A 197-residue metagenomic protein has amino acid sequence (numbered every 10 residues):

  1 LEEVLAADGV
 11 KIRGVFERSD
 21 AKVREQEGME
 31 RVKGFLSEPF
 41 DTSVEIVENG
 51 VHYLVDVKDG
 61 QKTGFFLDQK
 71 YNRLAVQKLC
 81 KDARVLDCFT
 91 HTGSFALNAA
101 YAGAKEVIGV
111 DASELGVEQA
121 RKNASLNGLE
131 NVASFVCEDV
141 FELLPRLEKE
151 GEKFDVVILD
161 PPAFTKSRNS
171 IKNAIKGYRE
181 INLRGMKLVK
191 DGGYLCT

Functional and structural regions predicted by a protein language model:
E2-F65: Non-catalytic substrate-recognition/targeting regions of SAM-dependent transferases
E38-T197: Rossmann-like S-adenosyl-L-methionine
